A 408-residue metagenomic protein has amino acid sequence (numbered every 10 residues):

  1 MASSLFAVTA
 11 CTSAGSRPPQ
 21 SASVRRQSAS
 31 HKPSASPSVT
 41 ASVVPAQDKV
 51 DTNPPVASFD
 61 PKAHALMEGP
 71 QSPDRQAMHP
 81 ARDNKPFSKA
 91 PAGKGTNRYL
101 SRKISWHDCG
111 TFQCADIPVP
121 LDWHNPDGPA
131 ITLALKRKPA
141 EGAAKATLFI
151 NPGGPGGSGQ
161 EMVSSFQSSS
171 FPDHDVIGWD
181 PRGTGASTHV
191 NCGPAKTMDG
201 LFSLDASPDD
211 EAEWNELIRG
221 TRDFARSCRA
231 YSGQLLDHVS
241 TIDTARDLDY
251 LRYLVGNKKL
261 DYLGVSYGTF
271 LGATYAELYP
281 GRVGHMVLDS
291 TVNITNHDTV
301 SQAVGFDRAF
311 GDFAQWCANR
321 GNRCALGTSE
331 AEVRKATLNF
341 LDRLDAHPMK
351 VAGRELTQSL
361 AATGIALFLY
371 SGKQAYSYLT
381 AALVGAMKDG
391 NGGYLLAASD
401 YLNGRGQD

Functional and structural regions predicted by a protein language model:
M1-S4: Sec-dependent N-terminal signal peptides
A7, S21-A22, S36, T40 (+9 more regions): A generic alpha-helix propensity feature with a strong bias for hydrophobic helices
A7-S30: C-terminal region of N-terminal signal peptides and the immediate post-cleavage residues of exported proteins
S13-S16, S36, V44, N53 (+2 more regions): Intrinsically disordered and other compositionally biased segments
S28-W106: N-terminal low-complexity, Pro/Thr/Ser-rich intrinsically disordered segments that act as propeptides or flexible
H64, P70-M78, R334-D408: Alpha/beta-hydrolase fold active-site neighborhood
D74-L360: Gly/Pro-rich cap/lid or specificity-loop segments adjacent to the active site
